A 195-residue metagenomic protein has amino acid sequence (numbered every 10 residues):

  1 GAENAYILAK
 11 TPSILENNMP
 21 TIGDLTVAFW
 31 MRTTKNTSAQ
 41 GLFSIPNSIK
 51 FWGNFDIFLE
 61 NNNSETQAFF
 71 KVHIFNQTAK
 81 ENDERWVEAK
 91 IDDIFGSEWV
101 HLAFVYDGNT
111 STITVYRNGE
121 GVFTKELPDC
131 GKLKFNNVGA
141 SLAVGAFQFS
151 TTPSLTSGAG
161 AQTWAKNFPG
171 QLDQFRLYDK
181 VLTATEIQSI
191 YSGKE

Functional and structural regions predicted by a protein language model:
G1-L25, W86-D92: Short surface loop/edge beta-strand patches of beta-sandwich-type extracellular domains that form ligand-contact sites
V27-T33, L102-F104, V144, L172-L177: Short hydrophobic/aromatic patches on beta-strands that form ligand-binding or substrate-lining surfaces
T33-T37, Q77, G108-T110, E120 (+2 more regions): Acidic glycine-/aspartate-rich tracts in secreted/extracellular proteins
F43-N76, G131-K134: Glycan-recognition/cleft segments
H73-H101: Short, aromatic/His-centered strand-loop micro-motif at the edge of beta-sheets
E98-Y106, V115: Short tryptophan-centered beta-strand motifs in secreted/extracellular beta-sheet-rich domains of glycan-recognition
E126-G170: Flexible glycan-contacting loops in extracellular carbohydrate-active proteins
Q171-E195: Extended recognition patches within non-cytosolic domains
